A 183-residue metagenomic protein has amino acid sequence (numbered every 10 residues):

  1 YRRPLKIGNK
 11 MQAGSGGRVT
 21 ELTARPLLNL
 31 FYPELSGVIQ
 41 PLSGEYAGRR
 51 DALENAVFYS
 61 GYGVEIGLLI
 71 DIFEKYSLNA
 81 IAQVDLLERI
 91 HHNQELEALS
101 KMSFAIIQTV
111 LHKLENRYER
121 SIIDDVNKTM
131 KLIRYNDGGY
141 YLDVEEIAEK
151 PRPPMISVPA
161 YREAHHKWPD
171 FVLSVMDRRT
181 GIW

Functional and structural regions predicted by a protein language model:
Y1-A47: Acceptor/aglycone-binding surface of glycosyltransferases and processive sugar-polymer synthases
L22, D51, G67, D71: Active-site phosphate/pyrophosphate-handling residues
L28, A52-E54: A generic structural signal for short hydrophobic patches within well-formed alpha-helices
P41, Y62-I70: Conserved glycosyltransferase catalytic-site signature
N55-G61: Conserved nucleotide-sugar donor-binding catalytic segment
S60, I70-L87: Catalytic donor-sugar/metal-binding loop of nucleotide-sugar-dependent glycosyltransferases
A82-S100: Active-site donor/metal-binding and catalytic loop motifs of nucleotide-sugar-dependent glycosylation enzymes
Q94-W183: Terminal low-complexity segments of carbohydrate-biosynthetic enzymes
